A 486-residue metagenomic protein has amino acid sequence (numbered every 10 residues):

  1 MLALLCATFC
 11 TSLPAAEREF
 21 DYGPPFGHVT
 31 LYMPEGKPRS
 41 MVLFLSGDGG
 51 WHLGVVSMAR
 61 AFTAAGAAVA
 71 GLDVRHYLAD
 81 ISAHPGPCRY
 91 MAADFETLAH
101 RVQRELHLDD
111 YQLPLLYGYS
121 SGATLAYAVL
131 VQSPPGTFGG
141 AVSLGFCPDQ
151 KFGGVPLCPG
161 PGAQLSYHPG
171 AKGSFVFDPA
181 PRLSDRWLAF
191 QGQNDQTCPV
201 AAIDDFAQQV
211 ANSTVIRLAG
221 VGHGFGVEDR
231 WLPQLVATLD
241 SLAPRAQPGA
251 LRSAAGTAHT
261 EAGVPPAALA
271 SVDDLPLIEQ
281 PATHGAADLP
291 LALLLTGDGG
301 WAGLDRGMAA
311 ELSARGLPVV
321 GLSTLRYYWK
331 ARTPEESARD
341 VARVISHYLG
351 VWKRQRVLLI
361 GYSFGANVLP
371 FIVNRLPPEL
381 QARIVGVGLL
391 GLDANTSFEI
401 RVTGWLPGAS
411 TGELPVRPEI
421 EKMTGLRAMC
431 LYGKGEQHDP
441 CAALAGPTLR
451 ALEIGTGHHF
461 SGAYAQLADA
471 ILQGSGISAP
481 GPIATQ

Functional and structural regions predicted by a protein language model:
A15-K37, V227, P233-A287: N-terminal cap/lid segment of alpha/beta-hydrolase-fold proteins
M33, K151-Q209, S397-T448: The feature captures the conserved acid-bearing segment of alpha/beta-hydrolase catalytic domains
E35-G66, G71, A282-L317, G321-T324: Short, surface-exposed "cap/lid" segments of acyl-processing enzymes
L45, Q193-D195, G220-G222, L295 (+2 more regions): Acidic beta-to-alpha connecting loop that harbors the catalytic carboxylate
H76-Y77, L218-F225, L325-Y328, I454-F460: Histidine-bearing beta->alpha loop at or near hydrolase active sites
H84-D109, A128, A331-W352, N367-F371: Alpha/beta-hydrolase active-site loop
E105-H107, Y111-G173, H347, R356-L414 (+1 more regions): Primarily recognizes the serine-hydrolase "nucleophile elbow" in alpha/beta-hydrolase and SGNH/GDSL folds
G226-S241, E336, G462-G474: Post-His helix in hydrolase/transferase enzymes
